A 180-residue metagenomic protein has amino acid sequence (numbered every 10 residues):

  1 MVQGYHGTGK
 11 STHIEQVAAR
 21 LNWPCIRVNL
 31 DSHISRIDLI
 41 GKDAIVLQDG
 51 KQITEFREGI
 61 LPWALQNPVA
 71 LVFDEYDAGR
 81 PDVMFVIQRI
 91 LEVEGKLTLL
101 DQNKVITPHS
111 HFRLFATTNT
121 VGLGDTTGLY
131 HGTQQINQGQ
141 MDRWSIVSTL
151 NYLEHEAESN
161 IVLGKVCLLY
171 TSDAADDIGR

Functional and structural regions predicted by a protein language model:
M1-L168: AAA+ P-loop NTPase catalytic core and its hallmark functional loops
Y170-R180: Single conserved hydrophobic/aromatic residue that forms the stacking wall/gate of nucleotide- or nucleobase-binding
